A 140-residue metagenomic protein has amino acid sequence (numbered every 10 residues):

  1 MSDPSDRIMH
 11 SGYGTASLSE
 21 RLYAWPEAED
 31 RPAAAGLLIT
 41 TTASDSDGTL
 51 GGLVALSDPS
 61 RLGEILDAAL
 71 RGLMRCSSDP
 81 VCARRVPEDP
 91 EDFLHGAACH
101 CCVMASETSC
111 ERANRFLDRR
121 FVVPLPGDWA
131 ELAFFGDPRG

Functional and structural regions predicted by a protein language model:
M1-G140: C-terminal accessory domains/tails appended to large, multi-domain proteins
